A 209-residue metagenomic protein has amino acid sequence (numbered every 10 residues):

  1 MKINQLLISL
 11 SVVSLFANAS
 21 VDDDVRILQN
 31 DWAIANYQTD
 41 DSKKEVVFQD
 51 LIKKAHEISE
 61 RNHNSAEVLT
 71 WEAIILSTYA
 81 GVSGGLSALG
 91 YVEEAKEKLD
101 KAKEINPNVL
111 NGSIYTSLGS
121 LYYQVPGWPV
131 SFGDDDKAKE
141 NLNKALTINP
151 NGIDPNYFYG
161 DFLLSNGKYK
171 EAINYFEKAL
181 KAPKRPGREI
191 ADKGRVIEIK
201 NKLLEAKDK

Functional and structural regions predicted by a protein language model:
A17-K54: N-terminal leader/linker segments that initiate helical-solenoid repeat arrays
H63, P107-V109, P150: Short coil turns that delineate tetratricopeptide repeat
V68, N111-I114, P155, E189: TPR alpha-solenoid repeat register
Y159, N166, I173-K209: Terminal, low-structured helical/coil segments at or just beyond the last alpha-helical repeat
